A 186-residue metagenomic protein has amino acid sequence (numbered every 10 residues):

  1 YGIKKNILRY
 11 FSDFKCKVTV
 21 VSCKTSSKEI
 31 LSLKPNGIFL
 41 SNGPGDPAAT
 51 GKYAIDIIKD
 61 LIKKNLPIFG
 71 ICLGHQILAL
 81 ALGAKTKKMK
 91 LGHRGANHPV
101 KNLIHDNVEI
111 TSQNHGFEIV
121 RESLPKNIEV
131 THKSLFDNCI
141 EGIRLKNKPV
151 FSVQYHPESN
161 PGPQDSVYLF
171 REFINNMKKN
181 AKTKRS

Functional and structural regions predicted by a protein language model:
K5-V20: Short helix-loop-beta junction
V18, I68, V150: Hydrophobic anchor at the start of a short beta-strand that flanks the dinucleotide cofactor-binding loop
V20-I30, L91: ATP-dependent adenylate-forming carboxylate-activation enzymes
S27-K34, K126: Short amphipathic alpha-helix with an adjacent loop that forms part of the alpha/beta core around
S32, G37, N42-R121, G162-M177: Cysteine-nucleophile active-site neighborhood
N107-K148: Catalytic beta-strand/loop cores that center a nucleophilic Ser/Cys/Thr and support acyl-enzyme chemistry
G142-T183: A glycine-centered loop/beta-turn motif at secondary-structure junctions
